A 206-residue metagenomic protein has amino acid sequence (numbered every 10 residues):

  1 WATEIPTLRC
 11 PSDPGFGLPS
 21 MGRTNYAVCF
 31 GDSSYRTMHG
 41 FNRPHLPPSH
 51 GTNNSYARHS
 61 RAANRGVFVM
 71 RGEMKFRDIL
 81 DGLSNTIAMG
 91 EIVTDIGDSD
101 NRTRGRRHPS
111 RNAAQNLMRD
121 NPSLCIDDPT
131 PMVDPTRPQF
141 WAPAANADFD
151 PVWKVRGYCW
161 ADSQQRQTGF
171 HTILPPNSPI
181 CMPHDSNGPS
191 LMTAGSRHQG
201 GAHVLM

Functional and structural regions predicted by a protein language model:
W1-T37, F41: Extracytoplasmic redox metalloprotein regions
P14, F30-M206: Hydrophobic alpha-helical interface faces used for helix-helix packing
